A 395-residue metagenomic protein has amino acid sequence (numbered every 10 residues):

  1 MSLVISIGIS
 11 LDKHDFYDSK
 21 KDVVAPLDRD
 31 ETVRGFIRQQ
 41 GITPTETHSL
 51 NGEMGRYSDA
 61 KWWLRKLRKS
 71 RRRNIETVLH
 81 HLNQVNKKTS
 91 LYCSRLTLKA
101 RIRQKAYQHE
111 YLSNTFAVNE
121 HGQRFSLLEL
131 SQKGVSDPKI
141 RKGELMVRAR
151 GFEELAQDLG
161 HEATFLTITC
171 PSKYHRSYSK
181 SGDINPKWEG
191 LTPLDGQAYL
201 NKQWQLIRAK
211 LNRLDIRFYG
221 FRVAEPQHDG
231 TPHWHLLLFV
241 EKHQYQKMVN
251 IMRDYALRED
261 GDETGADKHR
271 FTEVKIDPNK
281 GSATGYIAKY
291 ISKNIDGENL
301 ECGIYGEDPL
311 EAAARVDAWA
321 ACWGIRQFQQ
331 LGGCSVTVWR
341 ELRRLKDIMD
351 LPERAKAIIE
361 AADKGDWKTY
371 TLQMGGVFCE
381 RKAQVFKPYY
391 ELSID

Functional and structural regions predicted by a protein language model:
M1-G230, K242-D395: Right-hand nucleic-acid polymerase module
L237-F239: Short hydrophobic/aromatic beta-strand micro-patches that form the beta-sheet surface supporting nucleotide- or nucleic
